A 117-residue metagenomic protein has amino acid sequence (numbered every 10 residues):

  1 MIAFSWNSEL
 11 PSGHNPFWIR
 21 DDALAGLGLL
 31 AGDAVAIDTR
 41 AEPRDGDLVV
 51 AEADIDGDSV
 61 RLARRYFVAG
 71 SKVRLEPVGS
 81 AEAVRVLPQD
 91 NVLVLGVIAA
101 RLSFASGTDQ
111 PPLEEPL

Functional and structural regions predicted by a protein language model:
I2-F4, E9-L117: Acidic/glycine-rich C-terminal interaction modules and beta/coil loop segments that lie outside canonical DNA-binding
